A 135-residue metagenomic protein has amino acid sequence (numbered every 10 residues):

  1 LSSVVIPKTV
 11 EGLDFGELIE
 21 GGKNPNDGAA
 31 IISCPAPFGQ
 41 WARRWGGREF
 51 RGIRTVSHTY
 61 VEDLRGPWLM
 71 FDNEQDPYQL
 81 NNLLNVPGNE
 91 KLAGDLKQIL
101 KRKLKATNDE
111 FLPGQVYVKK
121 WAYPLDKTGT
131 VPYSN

Functional and structural regions predicted by a protein language model:
L1-E49, N89-I99, L112-V118: Polar, surface-exposed loop/tail segments that function as active-site lids or cofactor/substrate-recognition elements
D14-E17, Q79-L83: Conserved beta-strand positions that form and line the central face of beta-propeller blades
A30-S33, Y60, M70: Generic preference for hydrophobic
W41-W45, L64-R65, D72-N73, L83: Short conserved micro-motifs at the rims of enzyme active sites and ligand-binding pockets
W45-P67: Low-complexity, glycine/alanine/valine/leucine- and proline-rich hydrophobic stretches
D76: Intrinsically disordered, low-complexity polar regions and short flexible loop motifs
L83-N135: Long, internal low-complexity/basic segments
